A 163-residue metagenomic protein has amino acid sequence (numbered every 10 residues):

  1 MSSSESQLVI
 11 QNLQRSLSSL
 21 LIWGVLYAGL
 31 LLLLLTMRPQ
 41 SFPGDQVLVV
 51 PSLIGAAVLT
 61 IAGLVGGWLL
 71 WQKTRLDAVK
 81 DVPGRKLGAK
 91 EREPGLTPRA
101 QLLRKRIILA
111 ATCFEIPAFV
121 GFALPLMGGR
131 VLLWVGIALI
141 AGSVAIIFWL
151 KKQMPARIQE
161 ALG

Functional and structural regions predicted by a protein language model:
M1-G29, A156, E160-G163: Cytosolic-side membrane-entry/anchor segment at the start of a transmembrane helix
T36-Q46: Membrane-interface helix termini and inter-helical loops of multi-pass transporters
V47-G63: Alpha-helical transmembrane segments
G63-K86: Membrane-water interface of transmembrane alpha-helices
P83-A110: Short membrane-interface loop/juxtamembrane segments of multi-pass integral membrane proteins
F114-L124, I140-A141: Hydrophobic, membrane-inserted alpha-helices
V120-G136: Membrane-helix boundary connector in multi-pass membrane proteins
L132-G163: Alpha-helical transmembrane segments and their immediate juxtamembrane interface regions
